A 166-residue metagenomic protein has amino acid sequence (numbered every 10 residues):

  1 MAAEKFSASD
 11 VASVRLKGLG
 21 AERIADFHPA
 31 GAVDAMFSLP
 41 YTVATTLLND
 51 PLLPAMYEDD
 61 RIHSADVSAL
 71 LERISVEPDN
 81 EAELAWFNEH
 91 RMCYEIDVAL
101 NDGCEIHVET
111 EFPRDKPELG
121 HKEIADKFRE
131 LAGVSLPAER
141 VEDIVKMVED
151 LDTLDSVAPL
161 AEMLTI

Functional and structural regions predicted by a protein language model:
M1-I166: Terminal-appendage/accessory-domain detector
